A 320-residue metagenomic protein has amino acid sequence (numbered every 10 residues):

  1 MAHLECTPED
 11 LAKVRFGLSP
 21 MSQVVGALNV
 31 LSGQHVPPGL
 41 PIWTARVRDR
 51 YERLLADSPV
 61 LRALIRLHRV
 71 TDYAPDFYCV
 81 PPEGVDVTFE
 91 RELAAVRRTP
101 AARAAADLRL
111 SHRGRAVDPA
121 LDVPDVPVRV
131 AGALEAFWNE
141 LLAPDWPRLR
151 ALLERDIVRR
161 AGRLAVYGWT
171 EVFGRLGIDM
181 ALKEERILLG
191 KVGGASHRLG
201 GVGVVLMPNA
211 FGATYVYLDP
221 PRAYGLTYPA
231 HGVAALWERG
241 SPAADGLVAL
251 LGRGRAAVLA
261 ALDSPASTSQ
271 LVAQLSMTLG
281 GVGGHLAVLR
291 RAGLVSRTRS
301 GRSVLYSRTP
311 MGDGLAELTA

Functional and structural regions predicted by a protein language model:
M1-L189, S196-H197: N-terminal, charged low-complexity regulatory/assembly segments
L28, G33-V36, A63, F89 (+9 more regions): Generic alpha-helix signal with a bias toward terminal, lower-confidence helices and secondary-structure junctions
D156, T170-M180, L188-Y228: Amphipathic alpha-helical coiled-coil/helical-stalk segments
R163, G200, G252-A256: Alpha-helix initiation and capping sites
V205-A320: Extended mid-to-C-terminal alpha-helical interaction segments
